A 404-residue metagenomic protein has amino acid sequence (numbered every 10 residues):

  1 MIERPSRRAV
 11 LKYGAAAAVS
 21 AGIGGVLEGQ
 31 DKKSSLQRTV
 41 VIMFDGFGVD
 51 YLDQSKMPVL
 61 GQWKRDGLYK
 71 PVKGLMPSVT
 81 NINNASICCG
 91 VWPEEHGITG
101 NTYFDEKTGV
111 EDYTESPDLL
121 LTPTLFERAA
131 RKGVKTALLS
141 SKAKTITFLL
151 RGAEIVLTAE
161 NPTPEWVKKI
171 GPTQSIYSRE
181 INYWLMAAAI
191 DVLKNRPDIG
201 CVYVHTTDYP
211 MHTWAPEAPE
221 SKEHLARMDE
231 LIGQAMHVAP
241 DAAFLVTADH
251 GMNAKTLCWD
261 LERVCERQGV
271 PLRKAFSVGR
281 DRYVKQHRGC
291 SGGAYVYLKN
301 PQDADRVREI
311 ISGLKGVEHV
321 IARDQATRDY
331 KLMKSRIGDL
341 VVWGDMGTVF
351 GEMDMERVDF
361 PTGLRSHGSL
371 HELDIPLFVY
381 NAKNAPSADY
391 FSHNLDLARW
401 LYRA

Functional and structural regions predicted by a protein language model:
E3, A9-G29: N-terminal export signals
G25-T39, V49: C-terminal segment of N-terminal export signals and the immediately downstream linker at the start of the mature
V40-M43, V59, H224-P271, V342: Metal-dependent active-site segment of extracytoplasmic phospho-/sulfohydrolases and closely related
D50, P210, N253-K255: Active-site environment of divalent metal-dependent phosphoester hydrolases
D50-E95: Short, structured active-site-proximal loop/turn typified by the sulfatase FGly-forming signature C/S-X-P-X-R
V91-P216, D303-V307, S312-G316, L395-A404: His/Asp/Glu-rich, glycine-adjacent segments that coordinate divalent cations and/or stabilize oxyanion chemistry on
A218-E220: Extracellular loop and loop/strand-boundary signature of outer-membrane beta-barrel proteins
R280-R403: Active-site neighborhoods of enzymes that stabilize oxyanions during catalysis
